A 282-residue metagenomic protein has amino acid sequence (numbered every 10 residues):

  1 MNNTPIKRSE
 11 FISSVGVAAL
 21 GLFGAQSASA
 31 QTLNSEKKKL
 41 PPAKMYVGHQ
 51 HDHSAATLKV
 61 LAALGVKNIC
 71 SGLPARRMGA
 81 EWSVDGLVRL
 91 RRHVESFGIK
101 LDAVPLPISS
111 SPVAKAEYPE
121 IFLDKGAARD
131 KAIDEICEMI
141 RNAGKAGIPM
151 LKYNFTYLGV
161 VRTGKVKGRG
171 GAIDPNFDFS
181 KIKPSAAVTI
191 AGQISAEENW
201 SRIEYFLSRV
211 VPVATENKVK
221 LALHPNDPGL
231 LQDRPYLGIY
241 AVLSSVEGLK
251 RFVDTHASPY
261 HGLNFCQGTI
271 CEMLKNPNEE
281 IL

Functional and structural regions predicted by a protein language model:
M1-A19: N-terminal secretory signal peptides and thylakoid transit peptides that target proteins across membranes
Q26-D52, K59: C-terminal segment of N-terminal export signals and the immediately downstream linker at the start of the mature
K44-G48, N68-C70, G98-A103, P149-K152 (+2 more regions): Structural preference for beta-strand elements that scaffold enzyme active sites
G48-T57, P74-D85, L158-G159, V242 (+1 more regions): Acidic-and-aromatic substrate-binding clefts and catalytic sites of carbohydrate-active enzymes
H51-L61, I133-I140, P277-L282: Short, acidic/polar
L61, I69, A143, H224 (+1 more regions): Conserved, mostly hydrophobic/aromatic
A75-E204, T215-E216, K220, T269: Structural motif corresponding to the early beta-alpha repeats
A186-L282: Acidic/histidine-rich catalytic cores of soluble enzymes
